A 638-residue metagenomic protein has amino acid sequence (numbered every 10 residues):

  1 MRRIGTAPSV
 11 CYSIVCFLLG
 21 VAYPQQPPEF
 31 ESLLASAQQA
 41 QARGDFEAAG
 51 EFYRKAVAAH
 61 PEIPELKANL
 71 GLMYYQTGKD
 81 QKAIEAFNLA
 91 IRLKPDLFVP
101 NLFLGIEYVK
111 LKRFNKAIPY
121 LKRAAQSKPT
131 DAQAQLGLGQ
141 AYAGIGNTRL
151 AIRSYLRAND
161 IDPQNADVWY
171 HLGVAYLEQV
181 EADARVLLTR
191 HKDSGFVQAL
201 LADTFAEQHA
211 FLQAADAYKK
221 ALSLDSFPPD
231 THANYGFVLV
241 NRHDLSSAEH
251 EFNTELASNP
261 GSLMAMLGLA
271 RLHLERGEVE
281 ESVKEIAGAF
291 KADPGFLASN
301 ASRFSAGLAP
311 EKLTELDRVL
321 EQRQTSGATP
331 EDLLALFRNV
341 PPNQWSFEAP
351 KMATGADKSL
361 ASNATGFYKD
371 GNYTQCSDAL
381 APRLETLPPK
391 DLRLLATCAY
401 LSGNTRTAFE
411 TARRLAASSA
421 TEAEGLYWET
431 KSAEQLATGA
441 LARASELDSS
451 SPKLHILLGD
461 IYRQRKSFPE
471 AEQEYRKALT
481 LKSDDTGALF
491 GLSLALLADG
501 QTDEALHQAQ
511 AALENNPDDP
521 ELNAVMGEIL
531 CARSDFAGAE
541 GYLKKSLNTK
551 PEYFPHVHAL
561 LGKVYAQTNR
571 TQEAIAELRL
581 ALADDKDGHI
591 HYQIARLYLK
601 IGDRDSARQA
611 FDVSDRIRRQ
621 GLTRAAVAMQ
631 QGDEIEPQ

Functional and structural regions predicted by a protein language model:
F30, P64-E65, F98-V99, A132-Q133 (+14 more regions): Helix-start (N-cap) detector for alpha-helical repeat units in TPR-like alpha-solenoids, especially tetratricopeptide
Q41, A68, Y75, R92 (+18 more regions): Position-specific recognition of the canonical hydrophobic site in helix A of tetratricopeptide repeat
A59, L93, S127, I161 (+13 more regions): Structural marker of alpha-solenoid helical repeat scaffolds
N69, F103, G137, H171 (+13 more regions): Canonical tetratricopeptide repeat
L156-D162, Y170-E178, R190-H191, L267 (+7 more regions): TPR/TPR-like (Sel1-like) alpha-helical repeat modules
